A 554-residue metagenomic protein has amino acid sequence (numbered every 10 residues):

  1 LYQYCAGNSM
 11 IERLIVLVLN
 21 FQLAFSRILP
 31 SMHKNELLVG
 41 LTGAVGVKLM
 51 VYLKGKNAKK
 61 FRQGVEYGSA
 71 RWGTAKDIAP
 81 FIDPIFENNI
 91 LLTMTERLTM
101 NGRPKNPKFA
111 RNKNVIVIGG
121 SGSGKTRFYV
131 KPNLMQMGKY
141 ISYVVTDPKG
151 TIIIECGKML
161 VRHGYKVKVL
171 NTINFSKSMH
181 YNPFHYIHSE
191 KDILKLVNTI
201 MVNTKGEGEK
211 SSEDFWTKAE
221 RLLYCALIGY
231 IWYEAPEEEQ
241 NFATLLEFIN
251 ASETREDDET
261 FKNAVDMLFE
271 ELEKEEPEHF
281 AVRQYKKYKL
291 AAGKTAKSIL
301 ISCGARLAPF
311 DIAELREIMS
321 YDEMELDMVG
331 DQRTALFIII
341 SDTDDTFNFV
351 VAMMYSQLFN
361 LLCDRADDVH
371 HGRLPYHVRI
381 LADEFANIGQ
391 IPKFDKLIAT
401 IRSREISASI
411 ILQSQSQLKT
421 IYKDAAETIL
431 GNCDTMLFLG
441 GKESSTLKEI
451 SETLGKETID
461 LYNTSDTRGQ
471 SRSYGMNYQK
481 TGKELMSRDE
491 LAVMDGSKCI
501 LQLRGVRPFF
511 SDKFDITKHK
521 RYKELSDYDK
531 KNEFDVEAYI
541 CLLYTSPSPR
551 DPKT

Functional and structural regions predicted by a protein language model:
L1-S123, R127-N133, S176, T467 (+1 more regions): Basic- and hydrophobic-enriched, low-structure N-terminal and domain-boundary segments that flank ATP-binding catalytic
P84-L92, F349-S356, I450: Conserved long hydrophobic alpha-helices within structured protein cores
L98, N106-I406, I421, T481 (+2 more regions): P-loop NTPase motor domains
G122-G124, Q413, D551: Active-site beta-to-alpha loop of glycosyltransferases that engages the nucleotide-sugar donor
S176, Q417, S445, P508 (+1 more regions): Flexible, glycine-rich phosphate/dinucleotide-binding loops and adjacent beta-alpha linkers at cofactor/substrate
I398-I500: Conserved ATP-driven motor cores of ASCE-family P-loop NTPases powering translocation/secretion/packaging/pilus
Y544-T554: Single conserved hydrophobic/aromatic residue that forms the stacking wall/gate of nucleotide- or nucleobase-binding
